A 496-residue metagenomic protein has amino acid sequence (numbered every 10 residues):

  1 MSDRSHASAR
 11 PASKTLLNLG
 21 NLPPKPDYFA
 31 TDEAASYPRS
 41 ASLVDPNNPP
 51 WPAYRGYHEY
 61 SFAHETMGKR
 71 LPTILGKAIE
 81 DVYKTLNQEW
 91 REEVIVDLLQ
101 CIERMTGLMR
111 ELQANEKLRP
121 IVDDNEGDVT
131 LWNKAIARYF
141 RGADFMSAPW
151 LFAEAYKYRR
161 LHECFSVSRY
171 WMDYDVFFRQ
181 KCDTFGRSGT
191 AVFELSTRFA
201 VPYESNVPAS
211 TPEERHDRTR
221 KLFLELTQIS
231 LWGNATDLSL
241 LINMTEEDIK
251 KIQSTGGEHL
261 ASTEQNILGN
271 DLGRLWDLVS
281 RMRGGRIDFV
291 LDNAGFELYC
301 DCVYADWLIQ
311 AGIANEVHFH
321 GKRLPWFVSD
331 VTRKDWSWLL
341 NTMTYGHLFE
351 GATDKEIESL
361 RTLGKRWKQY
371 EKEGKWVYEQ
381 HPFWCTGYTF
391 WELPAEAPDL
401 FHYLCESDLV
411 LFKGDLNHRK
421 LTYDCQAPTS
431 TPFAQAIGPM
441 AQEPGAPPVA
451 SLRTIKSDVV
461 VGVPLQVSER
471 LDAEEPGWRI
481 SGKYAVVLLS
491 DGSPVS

Functional and structural regions predicted by a protein language model:
S2-R286, G477-S496: Non-catalytic accessory regions outside enzyme or core folds
D3-R55, E316, G321-R323, S329-S496: C-terminal functional extensions of proteins
E65, L151, G269, L298-C302 (+2 more regions): Conserved structured core elements
Y83-L86, Y299-C302, D330, V463: Short, glycine/acidic-enriched capping/hinge loops at junctions between secondary-structure elements
A148-F152, L291-C300, L324-W326, D415-K420: Gly/Ser/Thr-rich loops at beta-strand to alpha-helix junctions that form or flank small-molecule/cofactor-binding
D271-L278, V290, D301-L308, D399 (+1 more regions): Short, hydrophobic/aromatic alpha-helical segments in well-folded domains
R286-D288, D408-L409: Structural motif
E297-H318: Histidine-anchored nucleotide/phosphate-binding helix
